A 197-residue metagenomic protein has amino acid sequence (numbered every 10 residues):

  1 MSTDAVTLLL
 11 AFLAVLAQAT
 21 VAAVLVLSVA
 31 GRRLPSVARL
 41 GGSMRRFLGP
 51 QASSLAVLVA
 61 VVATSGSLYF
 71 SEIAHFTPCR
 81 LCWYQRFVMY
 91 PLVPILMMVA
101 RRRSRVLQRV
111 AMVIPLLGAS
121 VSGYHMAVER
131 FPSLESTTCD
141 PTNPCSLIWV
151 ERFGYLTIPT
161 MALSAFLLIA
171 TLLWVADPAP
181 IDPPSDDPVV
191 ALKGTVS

Functional and structural regions predicted by a protein language model:
M1-R80, M89-L92, L96, A100-S197: Secretory/periplasmic and organellar redox-cofactor proteins
W83: Cys/His-coordinated zinc-binding microdomains
